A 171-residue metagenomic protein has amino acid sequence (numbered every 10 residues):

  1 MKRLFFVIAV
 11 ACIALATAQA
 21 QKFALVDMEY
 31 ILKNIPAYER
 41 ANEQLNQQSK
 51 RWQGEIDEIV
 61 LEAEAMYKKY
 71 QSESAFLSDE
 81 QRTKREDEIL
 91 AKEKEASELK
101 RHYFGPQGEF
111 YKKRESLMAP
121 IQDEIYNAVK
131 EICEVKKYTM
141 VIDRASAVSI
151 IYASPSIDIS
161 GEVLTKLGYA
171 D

Functional and structural regions predicted by a protein language model:
L4-A14: Sec-dependent N-terminal signal peptides
A16-A20: Bacterial Sec-dependent signal peptides at the C-terminal "C-region" and cleavage site
Q21-K136, M140-V148, A170: Amphipathic alpha-helical segments
I151-Y152: Short, exposed beta-strand-loop hairpins at the edges of beta-sheets in extracellular/periplasmic proteins
